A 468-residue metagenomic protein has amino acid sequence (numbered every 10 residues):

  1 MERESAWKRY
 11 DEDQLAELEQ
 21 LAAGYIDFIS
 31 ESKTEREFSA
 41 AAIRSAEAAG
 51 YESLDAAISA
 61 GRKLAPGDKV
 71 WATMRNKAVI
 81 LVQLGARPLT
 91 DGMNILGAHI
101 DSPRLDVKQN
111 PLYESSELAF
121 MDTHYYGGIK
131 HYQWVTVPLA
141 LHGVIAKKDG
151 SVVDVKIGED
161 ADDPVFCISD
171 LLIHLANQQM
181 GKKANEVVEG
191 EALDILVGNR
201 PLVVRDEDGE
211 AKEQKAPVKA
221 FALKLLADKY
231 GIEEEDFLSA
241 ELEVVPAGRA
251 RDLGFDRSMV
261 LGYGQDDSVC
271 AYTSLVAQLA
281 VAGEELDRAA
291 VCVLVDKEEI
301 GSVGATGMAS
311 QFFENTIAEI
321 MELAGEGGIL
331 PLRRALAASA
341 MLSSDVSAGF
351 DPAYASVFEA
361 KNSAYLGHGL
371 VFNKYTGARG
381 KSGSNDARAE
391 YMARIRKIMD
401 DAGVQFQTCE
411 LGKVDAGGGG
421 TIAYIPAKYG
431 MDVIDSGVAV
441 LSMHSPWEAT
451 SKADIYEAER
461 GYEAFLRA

Functional and structural regions predicted by a protein language model:
M1-A468: N-terminal hydrophobic/helix-forming segments and targeting peptides
